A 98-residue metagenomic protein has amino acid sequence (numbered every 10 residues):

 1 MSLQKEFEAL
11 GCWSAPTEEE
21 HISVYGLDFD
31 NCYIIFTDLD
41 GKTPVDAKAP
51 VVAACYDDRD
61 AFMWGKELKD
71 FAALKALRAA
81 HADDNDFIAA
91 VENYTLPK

Functional and structural regions predicted by a protein language model:
M1-N31: Negatively charged, low-complexity tracts enriched in Asp/Glu with abundant Ser/Thr
M1-S2, E92-K98: Short intrinsically disordered terminal tails
E6, A73-A80, F87-A90, Y94: Charge-rich, solvent-exposed alpha-helical interaction surfaces
L10, D46, R59-D60, A82-N85: Structural alpha-beta junctions
S14, K48, T95-K98: Selective for proline/serine-rich intrinsically disordered segments in cytosolic/nuclear regulatory regions
N31-L77: Intrinsically disordered, low-complexity regulatory segments enriched in Ser/Thr/Pro and charged residues
